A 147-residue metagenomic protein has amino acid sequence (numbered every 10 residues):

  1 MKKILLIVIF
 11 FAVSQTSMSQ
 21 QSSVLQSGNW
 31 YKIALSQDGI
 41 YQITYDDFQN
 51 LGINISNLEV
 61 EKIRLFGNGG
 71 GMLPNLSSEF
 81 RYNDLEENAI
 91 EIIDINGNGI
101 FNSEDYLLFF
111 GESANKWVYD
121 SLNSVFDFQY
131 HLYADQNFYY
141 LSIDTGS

Functional and structural regions predicted by a protein language model:
I4-T16: Sec-dependent N-terminal signal peptides
V8-F11, Q42, N50, M72 (+1 more regions): A broad, structure-centric signal for solvent-exposed, well-ordered loop/edge residues that line or flank functional
Q20-L35, I53-S147: Structured catalytic cores of large enzymes
Q37-S56: Surface-exposed beta-strand/loop patches in extracellular or lumenal glycoproteins
